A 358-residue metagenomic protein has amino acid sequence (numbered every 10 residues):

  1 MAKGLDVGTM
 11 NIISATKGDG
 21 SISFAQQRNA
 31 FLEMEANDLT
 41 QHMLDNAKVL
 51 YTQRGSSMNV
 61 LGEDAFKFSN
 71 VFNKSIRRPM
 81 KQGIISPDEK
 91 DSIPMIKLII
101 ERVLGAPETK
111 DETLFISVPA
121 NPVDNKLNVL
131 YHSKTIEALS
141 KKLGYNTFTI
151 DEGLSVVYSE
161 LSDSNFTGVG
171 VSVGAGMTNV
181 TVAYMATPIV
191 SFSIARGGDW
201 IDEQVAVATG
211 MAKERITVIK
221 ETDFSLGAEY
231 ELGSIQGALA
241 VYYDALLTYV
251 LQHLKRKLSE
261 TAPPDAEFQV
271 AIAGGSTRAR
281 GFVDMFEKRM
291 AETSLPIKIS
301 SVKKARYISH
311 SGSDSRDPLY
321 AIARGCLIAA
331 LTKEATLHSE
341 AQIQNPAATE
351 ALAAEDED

Functional and structural regions predicted by a protein language model:
M1-T52, V60-G170, M185-S193, G198 (+6 more regions): Nucleotide/phosphate-binding catalytic cleft detector across ATP-hydrolyzing and phosphate-transferring enzymes
I12, A175-T181: Short glycine/serine/threonine-rich phosphate/pyrophosphate-binding segments that cradle anionic phosphate groups
K304-G312: Conserved blade-ending motifs and adjacent loop-strand segments that build the rim/top face of beta-propeller domains
